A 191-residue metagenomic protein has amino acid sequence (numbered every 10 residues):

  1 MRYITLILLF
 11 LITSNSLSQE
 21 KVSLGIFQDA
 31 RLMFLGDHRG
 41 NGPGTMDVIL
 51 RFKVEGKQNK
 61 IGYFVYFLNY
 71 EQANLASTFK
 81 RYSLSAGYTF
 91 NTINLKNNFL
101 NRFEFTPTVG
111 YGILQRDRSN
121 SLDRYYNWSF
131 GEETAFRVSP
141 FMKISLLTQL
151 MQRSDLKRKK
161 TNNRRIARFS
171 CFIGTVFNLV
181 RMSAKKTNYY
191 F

Functional and structural regions predicted by a protein language model:
Y3-T13: Sec-dependent N-terminal signal peptides
S18-Y70, S170, G174-V180: Short glycine/proline- and aromatic-enriched beta-strand/turn motifs that initiate or cap beta-hairpins
Q19-S23, V54-G62, A76, I93-E104 (+2 more regions): Short loop/turn motifs that connect adjacent beta-strands in outer-membrane beta-barrel proteins
E20-L24, G40-L50, T78-L84, N101-F103 (+2 more regions): Residues that define the transmembrane beta-barrel architecture of outer-membrane proteins
L24-A30, I61-L68, A86, F103-V109 (+3 more regions): Membrane-embedded beta-strand positions of outer-membrane beta-barrel proteins
G36-G44, N74-R81, R116-R124, L156-N163 (+1 more regions): Outer-membrane beta-barrel translocator domains and adjoining extracellular loop/strand segments of Gram-negative
K53-R124, W128: Gram-negative (and chloroplast) outer-membrane scaffold detector with strong preference for beta-barrel transmembrane
E133-F191: Predominantly the C-terminal beta-signal and adjacent terminal strand-loop region of outer-membrane beta-barrel
